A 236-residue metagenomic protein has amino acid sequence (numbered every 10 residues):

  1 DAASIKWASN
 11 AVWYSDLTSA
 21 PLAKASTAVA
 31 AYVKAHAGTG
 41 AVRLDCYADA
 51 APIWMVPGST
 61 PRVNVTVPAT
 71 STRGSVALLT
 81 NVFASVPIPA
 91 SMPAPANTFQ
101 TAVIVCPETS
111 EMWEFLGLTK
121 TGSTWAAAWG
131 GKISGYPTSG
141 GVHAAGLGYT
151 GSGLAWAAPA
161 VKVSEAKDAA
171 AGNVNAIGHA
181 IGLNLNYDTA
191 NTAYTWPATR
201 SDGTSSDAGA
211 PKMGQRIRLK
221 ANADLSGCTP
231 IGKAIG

Functional and structural regions predicted by a protein language model:
D1-G236: Short, surface-exposed polybasic-aromatic patches that bind anionic ligands, especially phosphate groups
